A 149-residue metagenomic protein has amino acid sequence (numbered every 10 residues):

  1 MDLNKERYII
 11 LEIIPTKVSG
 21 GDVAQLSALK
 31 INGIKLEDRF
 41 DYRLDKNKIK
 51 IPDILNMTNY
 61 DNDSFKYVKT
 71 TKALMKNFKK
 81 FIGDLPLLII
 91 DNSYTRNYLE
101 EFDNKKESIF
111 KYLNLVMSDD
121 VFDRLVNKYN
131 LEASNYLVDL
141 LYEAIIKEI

Functional and structural regions predicted by a protein language model:
M1-R7, S108, L113: N-terminal intrinsically disordered, low-complexity tails enriched in polar/charged
D2-D103: Conserved non-catalytic scaffold segment of RNase H-like nuclease domains
N4-K5, M117-D120, K147: Phosphate/pyrophosphate-recognition segments in soluble nucleotide-handling domains
N62, K106, L131-A133: Residue-level detector of short coil/turn "hinge" positions at structural boundaries
G83-S93, N97-F102, D123-I149: Acidic, Mg2+-coordinating catalytic module of metal-dependent nucleases/exonucleases that use a two-metal-ion mechanism
E107-N130: Short alpha-helix plus adjacent loop in nuclease-associated cores
